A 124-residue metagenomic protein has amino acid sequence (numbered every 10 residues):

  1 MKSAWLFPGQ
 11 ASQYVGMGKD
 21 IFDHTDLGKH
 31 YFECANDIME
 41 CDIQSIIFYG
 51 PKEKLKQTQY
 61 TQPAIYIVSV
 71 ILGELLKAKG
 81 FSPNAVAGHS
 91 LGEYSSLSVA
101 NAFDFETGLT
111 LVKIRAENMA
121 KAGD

Functional and structural regions predicted by a protein language model:
K2-A87: Helix-rich "cap/lid" substructures immediately adjacent to catalytic or cofactor-binding pockets
Q10-S12, M39, A100-D124: Alpha/beta catalytic cores of group-transfer enzymes, especially the acyltransferase/condensing modules of polyketide
G18-K19, V99-N101: Short amphipathic alpha-helical segments
H30, A64, S90-L91, F103 (+1 more regions): An amphipathic alpha-helix/helix-turn recognition signal
G50, S90, V112-R115: A general structural motif at alpha-helix termini
S69, N84-G92, S96, D104: Gly/Ala-rich beta-loop-alpha elbow adjacent to hydrolase catalytic centers
